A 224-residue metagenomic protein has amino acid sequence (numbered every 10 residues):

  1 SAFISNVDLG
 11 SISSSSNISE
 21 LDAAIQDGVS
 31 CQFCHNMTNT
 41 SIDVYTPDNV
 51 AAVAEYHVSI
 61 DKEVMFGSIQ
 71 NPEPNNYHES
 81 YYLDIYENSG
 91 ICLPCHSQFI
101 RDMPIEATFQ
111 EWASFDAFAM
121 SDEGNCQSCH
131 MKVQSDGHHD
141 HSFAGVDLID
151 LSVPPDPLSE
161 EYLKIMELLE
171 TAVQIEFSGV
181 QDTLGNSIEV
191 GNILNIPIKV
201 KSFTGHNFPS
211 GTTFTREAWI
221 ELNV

Functional and structural regions predicted by a protein language model:
A2-D8: Conserved, well-structured interaction surfaces
D8-V224: Primarily the internal scaffold of c-type cytochrome electron-transfer domains, especially repeated/multiheme c-type
